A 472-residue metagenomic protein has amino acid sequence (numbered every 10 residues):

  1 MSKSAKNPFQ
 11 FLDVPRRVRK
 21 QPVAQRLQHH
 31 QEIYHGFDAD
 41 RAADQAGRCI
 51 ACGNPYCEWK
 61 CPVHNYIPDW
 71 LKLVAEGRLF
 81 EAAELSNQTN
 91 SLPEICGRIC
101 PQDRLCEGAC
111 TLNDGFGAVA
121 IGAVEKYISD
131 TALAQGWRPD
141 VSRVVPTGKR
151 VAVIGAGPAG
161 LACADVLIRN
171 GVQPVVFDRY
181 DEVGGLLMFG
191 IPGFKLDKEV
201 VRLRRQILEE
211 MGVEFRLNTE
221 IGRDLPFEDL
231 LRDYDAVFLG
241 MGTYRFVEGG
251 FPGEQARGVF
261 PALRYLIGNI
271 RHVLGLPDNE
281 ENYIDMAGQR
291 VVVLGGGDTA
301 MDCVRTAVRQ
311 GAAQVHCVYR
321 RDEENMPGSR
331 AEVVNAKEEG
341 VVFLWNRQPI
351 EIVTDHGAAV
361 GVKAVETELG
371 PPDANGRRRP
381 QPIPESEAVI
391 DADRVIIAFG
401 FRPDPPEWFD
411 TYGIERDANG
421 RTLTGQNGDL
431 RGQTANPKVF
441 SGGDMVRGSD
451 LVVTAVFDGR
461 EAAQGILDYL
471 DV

Functional and structural regions predicted by a protein language model:
F11-H35, H64-E76, S86-N87, D114 (+9 more regions): Beta1-alpha1 glycine-rich phosphate/pyrophosphate-binding loop at the start of Rossmann-like nucleotide-binding domains
H35-P55, L79-L105: Immediate flanking context of iron-sulfur cluster ligation sites
W70, E94-C96, D103-I154, N170 (+3 more regions): FAD-binding core/adjacent interface of flavoenzyme oxidoreductases
E220-D235, E280, D355-E387: Conserved beta-strand-loop-beta-strand element in the redox core of flavoprotein oxidoreductases
Q255-G288, P372-S449: FAD-site-proximal beta/loop scaffold in flavoenzymes
I284-R321, A388-R394, F401-R402, G420 (+2 more regions): Long hydrophobic segments that form regular secondary structure
C303, M445-V472: A conserved FAD-binding loop/helix module that cradles the flavin
